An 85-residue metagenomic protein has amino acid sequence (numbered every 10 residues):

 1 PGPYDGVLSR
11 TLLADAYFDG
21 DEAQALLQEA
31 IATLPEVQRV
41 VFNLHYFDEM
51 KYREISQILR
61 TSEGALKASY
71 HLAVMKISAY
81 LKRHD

Functional and structural regions predicted by a protein language model:
P1-G6, Q57-R60, H71-D85: C-terminal edge and immediately downstream basic/flexible tail or linker adjoining helix-turn-helix-like DNA-binding
G2-V40, M50, E54-Q57: Amphipathic alpha-helical segment used for protein-protein interaction
L27, A65, L72-A73: Short intrinsically disordered, low-complexity segments
I31-A32, Y46, S78: Short, locally clustered residues in the helix-turn-helix/winged-helix DNA-binding domain
V41-H45: A short pre-motif secondary-structure segment
K51, R60-A65: Helix-turn-helix DNA-binding motif, specifically the short coil turn and the N-cap/start of the second
